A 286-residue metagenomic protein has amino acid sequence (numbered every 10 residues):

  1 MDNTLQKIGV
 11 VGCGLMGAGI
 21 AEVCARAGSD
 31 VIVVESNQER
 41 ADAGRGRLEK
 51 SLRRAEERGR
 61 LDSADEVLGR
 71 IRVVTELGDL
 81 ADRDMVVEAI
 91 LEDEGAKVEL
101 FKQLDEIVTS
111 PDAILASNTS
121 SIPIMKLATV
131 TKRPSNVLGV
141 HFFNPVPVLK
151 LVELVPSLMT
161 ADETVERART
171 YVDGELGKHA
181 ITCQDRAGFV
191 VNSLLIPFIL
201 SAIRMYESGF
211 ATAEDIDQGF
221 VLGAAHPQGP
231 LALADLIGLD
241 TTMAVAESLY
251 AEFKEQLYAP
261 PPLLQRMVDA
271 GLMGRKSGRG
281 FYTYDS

Functional and structural regions predicted by a protein language model:
M1-S51: NAD(P)+-binding Rossmann beta1-loop-alpha1 motif at the extreme N-terminus of oxidoreductases
D2-T4, S29, E163-E166, D173-Q184 (+2 more regions): NAD(P)-dependent Rossmann-like dehydrogenase/reductase catalytic/cofactor-binding core
I8, R26, D65-M85, R167-G177 (+1 more regions): Amphipathic alpha-helical segments at domain termini/boundaries
I32, R72, V87, L138-V140 (+1 more regions): Hydrophobic/aromatic beta-strand patches that form the interior of the parallel beta-sheet core in alpha/beta enzyme
V33-D65, P156-T164, A180, A187-L194: Rossmann-like dinucleotide-binding cores of NAD(P)H-dependent redox enzymes
E39-R40, R54-I114, I122: Rossmann-like NAD(P)-binding element
I114-Q184, N192-S193: Rossmann-fold dinucleotide-binding core
